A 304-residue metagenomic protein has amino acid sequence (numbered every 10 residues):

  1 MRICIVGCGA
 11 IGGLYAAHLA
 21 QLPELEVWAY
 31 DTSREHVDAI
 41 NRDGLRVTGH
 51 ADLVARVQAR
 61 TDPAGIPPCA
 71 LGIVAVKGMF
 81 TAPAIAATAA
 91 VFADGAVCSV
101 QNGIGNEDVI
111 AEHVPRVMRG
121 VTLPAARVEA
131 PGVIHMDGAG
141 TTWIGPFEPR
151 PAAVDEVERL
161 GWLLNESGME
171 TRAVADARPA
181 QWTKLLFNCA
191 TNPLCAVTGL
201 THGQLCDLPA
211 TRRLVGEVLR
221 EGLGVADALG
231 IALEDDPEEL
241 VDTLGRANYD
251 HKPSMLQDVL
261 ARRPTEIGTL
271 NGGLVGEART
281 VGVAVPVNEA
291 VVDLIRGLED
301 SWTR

Functional and structural regions predicted by a protein language model:
M1-D52: NAD(P)+-binding Rossmann beta1-loop-alpha1 motif at the extreme N-terminus of oxidoreductases
I3, V27, V97, V117-M118 (+1 more regions): Hydrophobic anchor at the start of a short beta-strand that flanks the dinucleotide cofactor-binding loop
I5, Y30, V74-A75, S99-V100 (+2 more regions): Active-site-adjacent beta-strand anchor residues
A17-Q21, A86-A90, E112, G272 (+1 more regions): Short, well-ordered alpha-helices that flank and scaffold nucleotide-derived cofactor binding pockets
A29, A59-R60, I144: Generic preference for hydrophobic
D52-V133: Rossmann-like NAD(P)(H) cofactor-binding subdomain of soluble oxidoreductases
A90-V91, V109-R116, G120, P131-K184 (+3 more regions): Internal alpha-helical scaffold of NAD(P)-dependent oxidoreductase catalytic cores
N165, G216-R304: NAD(P)-dependent Rossmann-like dehydrogenase/reductase catalytic/cofactor-binding core
